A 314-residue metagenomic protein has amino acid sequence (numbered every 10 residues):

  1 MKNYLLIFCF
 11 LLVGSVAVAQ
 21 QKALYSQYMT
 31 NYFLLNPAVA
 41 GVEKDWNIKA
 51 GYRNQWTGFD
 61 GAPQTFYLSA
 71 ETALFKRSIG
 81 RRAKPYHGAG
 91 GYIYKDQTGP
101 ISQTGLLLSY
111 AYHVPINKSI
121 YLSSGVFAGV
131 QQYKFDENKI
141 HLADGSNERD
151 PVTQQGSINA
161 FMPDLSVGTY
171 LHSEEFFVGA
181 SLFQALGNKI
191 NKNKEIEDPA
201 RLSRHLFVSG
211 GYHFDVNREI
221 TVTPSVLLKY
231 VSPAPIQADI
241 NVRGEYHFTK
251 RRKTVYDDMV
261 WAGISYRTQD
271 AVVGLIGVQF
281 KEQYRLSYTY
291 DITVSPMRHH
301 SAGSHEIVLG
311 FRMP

Functional and structural regions predicted by a protein language model:
Y4-G14: Sec-dependent N-terminal signal peptides
A17: Active-site helical microenvironments for divalent-metal-assisted chemistry
Q20-P314: Subset of outer-membrane beta-barrel
